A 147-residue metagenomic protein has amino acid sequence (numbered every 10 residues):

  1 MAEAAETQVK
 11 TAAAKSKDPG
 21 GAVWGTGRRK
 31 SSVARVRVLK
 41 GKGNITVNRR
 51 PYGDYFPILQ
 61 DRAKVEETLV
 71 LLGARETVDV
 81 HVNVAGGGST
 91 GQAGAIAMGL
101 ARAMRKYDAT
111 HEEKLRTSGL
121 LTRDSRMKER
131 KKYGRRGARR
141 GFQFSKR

Functional and structural regions predicted by a protein language model:
A2-A4, K10-R28, A34-A85, T90-R147: Structured, basic alpha/beta domains of bacterial-type, RNA-associated proteins
